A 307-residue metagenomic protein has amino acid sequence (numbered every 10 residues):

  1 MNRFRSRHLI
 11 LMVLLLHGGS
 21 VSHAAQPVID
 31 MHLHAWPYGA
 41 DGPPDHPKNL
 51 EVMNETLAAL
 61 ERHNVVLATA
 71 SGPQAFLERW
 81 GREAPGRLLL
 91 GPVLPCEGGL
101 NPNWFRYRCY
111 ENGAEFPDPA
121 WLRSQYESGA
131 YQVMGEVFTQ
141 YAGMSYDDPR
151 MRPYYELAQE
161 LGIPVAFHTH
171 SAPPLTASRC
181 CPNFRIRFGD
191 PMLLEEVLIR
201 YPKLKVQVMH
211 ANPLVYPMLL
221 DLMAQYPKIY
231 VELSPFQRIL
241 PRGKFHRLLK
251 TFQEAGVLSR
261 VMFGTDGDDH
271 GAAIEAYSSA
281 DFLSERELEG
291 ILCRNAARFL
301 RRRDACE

Functional and structural regions predicted by a protein language model:
N2-F4, Q26-I29, H34, A40-P47 (+4 more regions): Mid-to-C-terminal alpha-helical segments outside catalytic/metal-binding sites
H8-G19: Bacterial N-terminal signal peptides
S20-A24: Sec/Tat signal peptide C-region and signal peptidase I cleavage site
I29-M31, T69-S71, L90-V93, G135 (+3 more regions): Active-site neighborhood of phospho(di)ester-bond hydrolases with catalytic His/Asp-centered motifs
H32-H34, P73-A75, P95, F138-Q140 (+4 more regions): Catalytic metal-binding/acid-base residues of hydrolase active sites
L33-E51, L100-N112, S178-P182: Acidic/histidine-rich helix-loop elements that form or flank divalent-metal/phosphate-binding sites at the catalytic
A75-A166, S171: Active-site gating/metal-coordination segments in enzymes
E97-G98, Q132, D147-M262: Catalytic pocket-lining loop regions of alpha/beta-barrel enzymes, especially the amidohydrolase/enolase/GH5 lineages
